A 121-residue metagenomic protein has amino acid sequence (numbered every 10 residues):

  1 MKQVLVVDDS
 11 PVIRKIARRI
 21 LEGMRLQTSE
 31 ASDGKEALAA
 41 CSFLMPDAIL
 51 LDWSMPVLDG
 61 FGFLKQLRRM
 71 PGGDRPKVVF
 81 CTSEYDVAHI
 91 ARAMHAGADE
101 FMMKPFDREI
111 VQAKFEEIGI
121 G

Functional and structural regions predicted by a protein language model:
P11-S29, I118: Two-component/phosphorelay signaling modules centered on CheY-like receiver
E30-A48: Acidic, metal-coordinating helix/loop segments flanking the phosphotransfer/catalytic sites of two-component signaling
A31-K35, I90, R108: Conserved Asp/Asn-Gly motif in the active-site loop of CheY-like receiver
D33-E36, D59-K65: Acidic catalytic/metal-coordinating carboxylates
M55: Receiver (REC) domain active-site loop signature in two-component systems and cognate sites in sensor histidine kinases
G62, Y85-E100, A113: Alpha4 helix (beta4-alpha4-beta5 surface) of REC/receiver domains from two-component response regulators
F106-F115: C-terminal output helix
